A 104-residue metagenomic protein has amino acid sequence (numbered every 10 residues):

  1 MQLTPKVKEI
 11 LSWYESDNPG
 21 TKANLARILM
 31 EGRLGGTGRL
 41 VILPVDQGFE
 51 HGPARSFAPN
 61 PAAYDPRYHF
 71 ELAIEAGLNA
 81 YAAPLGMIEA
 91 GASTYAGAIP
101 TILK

Functional and structural regions predicted by a protein language model:
M1-L11, P66: Helix-enriched interaction subdomains in cytosolic or periplasmic regions, typified by TIR/SEFIR signaling/NADase cores
E9, W13-G35: N-terminal basic/disordered segments at the start of proteins
E15, Q47-D65, K104: Active-site mouth loops of central-metabolism enzymes
N24-G32, Y68-F70, M87-G91: Short secondary-structure capping/turn segments at boundaries of alpha-helices and beta-strands
G38-L40, P100: Structural motif
I42, Y81-A82: Conserved beta-strand positions in the central sheet of alpha/beta enzyme cores
L43, A73: Conserved, mostly hydrophobic/aromatic
P66, E75-A76, L85, E89-K104: Alpha-helix-loop-beta-strand connector modules within alpha/beta enzyme cores
